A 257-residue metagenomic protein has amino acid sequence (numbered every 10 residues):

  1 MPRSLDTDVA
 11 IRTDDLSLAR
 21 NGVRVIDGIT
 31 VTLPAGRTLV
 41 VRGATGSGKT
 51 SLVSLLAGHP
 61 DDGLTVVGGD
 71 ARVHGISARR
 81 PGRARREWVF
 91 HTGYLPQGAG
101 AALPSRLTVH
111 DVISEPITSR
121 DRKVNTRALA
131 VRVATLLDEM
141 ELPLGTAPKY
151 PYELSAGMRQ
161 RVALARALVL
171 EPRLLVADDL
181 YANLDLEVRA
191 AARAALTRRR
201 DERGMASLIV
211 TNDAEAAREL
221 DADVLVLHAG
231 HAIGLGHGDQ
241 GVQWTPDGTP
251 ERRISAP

Functional and structural regions predicted by a protein language model:
T65, I76-G93, S119: ABC ATPase NBD coupling module
G98, S105-S119: Q-loop/switch helix immediately C-terminal to the Walker
A128-G145: Conserved ABC ATPase "signature" region
Y150-L154, M158: Conserved ABC ATPase signature
L164, A192: Hydrophobic anchor residue at the start of the ABC signature
V169-R173: A short, proline-enriched helix->beta-strand linker immediately N-terminal to the Walker B motif in ABC-type P-loop
V210-N212: H-loop/switch region of ABC-family ATPase nucleotide-binding domains
